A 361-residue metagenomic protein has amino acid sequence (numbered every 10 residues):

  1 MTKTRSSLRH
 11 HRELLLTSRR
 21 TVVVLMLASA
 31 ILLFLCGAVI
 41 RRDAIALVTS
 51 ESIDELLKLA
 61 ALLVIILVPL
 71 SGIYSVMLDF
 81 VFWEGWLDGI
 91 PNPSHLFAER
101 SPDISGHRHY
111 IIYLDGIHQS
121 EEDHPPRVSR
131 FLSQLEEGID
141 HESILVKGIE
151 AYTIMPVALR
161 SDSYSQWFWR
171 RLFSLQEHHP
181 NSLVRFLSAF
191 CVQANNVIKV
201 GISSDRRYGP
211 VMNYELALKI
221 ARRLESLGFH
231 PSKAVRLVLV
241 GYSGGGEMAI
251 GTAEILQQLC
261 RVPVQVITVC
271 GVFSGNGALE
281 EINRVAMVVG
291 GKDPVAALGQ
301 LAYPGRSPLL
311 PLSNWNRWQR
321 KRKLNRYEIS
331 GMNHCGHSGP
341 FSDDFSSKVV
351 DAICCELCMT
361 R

Functional and structural regions predicted by a protein language model:
T2-H95: N-terminal membrane-anchoring alpha-helices
L56-I66, D79-G89, Y113-K233: Active-site catalytic motif of lipid deacylating hydrolases and related acyltransferases
D103-I111, K233-V235: A short, charged/proline- and glycine-enriched loop that marks the coil->beta-strand transition at the N-terminal
V240-G245, A249: Gly/Ala-rich beta-loop-alpha elbow adjacent to hydrolase catalytic centers
I250-Q257: Short glycine-enriched nucleophile-adjacent loop and the immediately C-terminal alpha-helix near the catalytic center
I267-S274, G290-P294: Active-site nucleophile loop of the alpha/beta-hydrolase fold
E280-R361: Lipolytic serine-hydrolase domain surface
